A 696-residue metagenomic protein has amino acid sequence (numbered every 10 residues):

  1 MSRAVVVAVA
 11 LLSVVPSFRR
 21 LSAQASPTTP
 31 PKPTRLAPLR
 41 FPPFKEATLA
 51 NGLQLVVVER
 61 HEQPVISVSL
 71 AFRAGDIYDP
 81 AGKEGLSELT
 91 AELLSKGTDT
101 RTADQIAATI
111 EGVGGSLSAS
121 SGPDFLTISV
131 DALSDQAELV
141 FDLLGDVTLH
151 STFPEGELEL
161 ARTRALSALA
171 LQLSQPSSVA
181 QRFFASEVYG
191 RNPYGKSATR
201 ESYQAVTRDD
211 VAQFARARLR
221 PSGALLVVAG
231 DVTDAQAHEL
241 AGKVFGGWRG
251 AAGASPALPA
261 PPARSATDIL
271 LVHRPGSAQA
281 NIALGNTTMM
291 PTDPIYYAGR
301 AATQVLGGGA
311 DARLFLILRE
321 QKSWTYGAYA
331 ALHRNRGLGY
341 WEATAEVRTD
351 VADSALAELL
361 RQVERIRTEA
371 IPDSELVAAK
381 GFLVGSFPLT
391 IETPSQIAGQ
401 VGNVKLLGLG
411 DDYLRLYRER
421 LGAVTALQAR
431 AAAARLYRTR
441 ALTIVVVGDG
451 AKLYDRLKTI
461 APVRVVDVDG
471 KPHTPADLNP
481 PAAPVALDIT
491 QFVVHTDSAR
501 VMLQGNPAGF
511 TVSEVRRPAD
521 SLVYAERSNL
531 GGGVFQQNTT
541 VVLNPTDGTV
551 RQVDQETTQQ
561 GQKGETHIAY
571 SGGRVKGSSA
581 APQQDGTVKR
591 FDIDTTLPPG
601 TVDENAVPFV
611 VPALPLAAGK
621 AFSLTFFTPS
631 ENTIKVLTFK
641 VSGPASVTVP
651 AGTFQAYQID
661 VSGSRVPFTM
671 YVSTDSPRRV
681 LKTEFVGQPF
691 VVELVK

Functional and structural regions predicted by a protein language model:
V6-P16: Bacterial N-terminal signal peptides
V15-A25: Signal peptide processing junction and immediate N-terminal pro/mature segment of secreted/exported proteins
A25-K32, Y194, R220-P221, L225-M290 (+1 more regions): An aromatic/glycine/proline-enriched structural segment found at the starts of mature extracellular/organellar domains
K32-F72: Mature N-terminal segment immediately following signal peptide/propeptide cleavage in secreted/periplasmic
V56-E92, R101-T148, R162-A170, P176-S202 (+5 more regions): M16 family metallopeptidases and their MPP-like homologs
G75-P80, D135, H150, P154-E155 (+10 more regions): Short beta-strands and strand-coil junctions in structured, solvent-facing domains, enriched
A482-G572, A613-K696: Acidic, serine/threonine-rich low-complexity disordered tracts
S579-A606: Acidic/charged, solvent-exposed loop-and-adjacent secondary-structure segments enriched in E/D, K/R, S/T, and G/P
